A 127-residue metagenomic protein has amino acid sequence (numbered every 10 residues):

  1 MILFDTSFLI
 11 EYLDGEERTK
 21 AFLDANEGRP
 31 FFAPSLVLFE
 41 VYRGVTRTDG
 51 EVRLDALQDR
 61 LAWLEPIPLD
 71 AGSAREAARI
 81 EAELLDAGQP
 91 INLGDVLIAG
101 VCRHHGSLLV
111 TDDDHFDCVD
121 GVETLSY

Functional and structural regions predicted by a protein language model:
M1-A33, V45-D59: Short, well-structured N-terminal submotif of metal-dependent ribonuclease cores
F4-D5, A33-P34, I91-N92, D113: Histidine- and aromatic-rich ligand-binding microenvironments
F8-L9, V37, S73, L97-I98 (+1 more regions): Alpha-helix capping/helix-boundary segments
T19, L38, L54-L57, A74-A77 (+1 more regions): A general structural signal for well-ordered alpha-helical segments in protein cores
P30, W63-E65, E123: Conserved beta-strand segments of alpha/beta enzyme cores
P66-L108: Active-site neighborhoods of divalent-metal-dependent phosphate/nucleic-acid chemistry enzymes
A99, R103-Y127: Acidic, PIN/NYN-like endoribonuclease modules and their adjacent C-terminal/linker elements
